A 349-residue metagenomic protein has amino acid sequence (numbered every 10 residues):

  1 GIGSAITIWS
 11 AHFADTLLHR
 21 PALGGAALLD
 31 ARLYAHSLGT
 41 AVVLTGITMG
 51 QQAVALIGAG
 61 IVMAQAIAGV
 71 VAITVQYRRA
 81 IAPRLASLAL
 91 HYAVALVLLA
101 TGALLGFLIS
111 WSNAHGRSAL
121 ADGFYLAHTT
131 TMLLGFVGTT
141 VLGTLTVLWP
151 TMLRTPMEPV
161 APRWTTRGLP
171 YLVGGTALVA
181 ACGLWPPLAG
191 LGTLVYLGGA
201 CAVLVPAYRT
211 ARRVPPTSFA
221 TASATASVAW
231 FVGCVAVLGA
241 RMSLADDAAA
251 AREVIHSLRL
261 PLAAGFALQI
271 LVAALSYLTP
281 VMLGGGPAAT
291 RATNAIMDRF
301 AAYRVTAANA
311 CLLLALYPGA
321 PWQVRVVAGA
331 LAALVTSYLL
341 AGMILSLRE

Functional and structural regions predicted by a protein language model:
G1-E349: Hydrophobic alpha-helical transmembrane segments of multi-pass integral membrane proteins
